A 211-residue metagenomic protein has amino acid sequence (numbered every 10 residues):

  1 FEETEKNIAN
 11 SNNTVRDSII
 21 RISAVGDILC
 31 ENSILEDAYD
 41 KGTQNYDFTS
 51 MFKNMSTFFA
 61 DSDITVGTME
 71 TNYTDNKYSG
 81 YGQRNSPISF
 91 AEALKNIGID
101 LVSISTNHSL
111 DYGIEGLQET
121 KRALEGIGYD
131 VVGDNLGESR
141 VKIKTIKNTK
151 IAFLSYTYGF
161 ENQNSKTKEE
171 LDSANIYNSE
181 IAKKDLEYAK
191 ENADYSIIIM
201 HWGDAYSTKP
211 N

Functional and structural regions predicted by a protein language model:
E2-N211: Acidic, metal/ion-coordinating pockets
